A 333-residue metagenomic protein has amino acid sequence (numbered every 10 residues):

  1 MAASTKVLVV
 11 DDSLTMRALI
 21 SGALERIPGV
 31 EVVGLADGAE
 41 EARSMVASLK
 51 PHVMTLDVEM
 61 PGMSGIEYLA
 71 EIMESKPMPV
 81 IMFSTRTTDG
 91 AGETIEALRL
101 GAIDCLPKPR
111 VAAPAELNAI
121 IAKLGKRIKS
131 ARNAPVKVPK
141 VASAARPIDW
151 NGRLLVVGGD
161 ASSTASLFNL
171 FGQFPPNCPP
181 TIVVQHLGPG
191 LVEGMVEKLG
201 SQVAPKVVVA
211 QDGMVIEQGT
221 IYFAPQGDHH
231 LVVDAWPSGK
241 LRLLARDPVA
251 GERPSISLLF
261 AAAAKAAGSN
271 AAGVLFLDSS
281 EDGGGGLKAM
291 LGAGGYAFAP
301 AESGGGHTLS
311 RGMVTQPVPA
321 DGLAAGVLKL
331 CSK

Functional and structural regions predicted by a protein language model:
A2-L8, L14-S21, E25, L35 (+4 more regions): Conserved acid/base catalytic micro-environments in cytosolic active-site loops
